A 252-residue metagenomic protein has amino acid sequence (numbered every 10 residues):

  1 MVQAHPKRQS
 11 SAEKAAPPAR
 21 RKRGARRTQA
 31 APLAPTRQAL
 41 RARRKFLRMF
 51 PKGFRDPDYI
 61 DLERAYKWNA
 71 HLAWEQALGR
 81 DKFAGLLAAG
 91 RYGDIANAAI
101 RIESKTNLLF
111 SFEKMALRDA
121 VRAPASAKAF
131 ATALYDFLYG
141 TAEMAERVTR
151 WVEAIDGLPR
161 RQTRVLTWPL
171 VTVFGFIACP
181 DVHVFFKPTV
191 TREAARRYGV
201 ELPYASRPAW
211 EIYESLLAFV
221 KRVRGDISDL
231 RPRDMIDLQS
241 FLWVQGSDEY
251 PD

Functional and structural regions predicted by a protein language model:
V2-R164, P180-D252: An N-terminal alpha-helical hairpin/helix-loop-helix interaction module that forms a charged, gly/pro-flexible surface
V171-G175: Cytochrome P450 catalytic-core helices
